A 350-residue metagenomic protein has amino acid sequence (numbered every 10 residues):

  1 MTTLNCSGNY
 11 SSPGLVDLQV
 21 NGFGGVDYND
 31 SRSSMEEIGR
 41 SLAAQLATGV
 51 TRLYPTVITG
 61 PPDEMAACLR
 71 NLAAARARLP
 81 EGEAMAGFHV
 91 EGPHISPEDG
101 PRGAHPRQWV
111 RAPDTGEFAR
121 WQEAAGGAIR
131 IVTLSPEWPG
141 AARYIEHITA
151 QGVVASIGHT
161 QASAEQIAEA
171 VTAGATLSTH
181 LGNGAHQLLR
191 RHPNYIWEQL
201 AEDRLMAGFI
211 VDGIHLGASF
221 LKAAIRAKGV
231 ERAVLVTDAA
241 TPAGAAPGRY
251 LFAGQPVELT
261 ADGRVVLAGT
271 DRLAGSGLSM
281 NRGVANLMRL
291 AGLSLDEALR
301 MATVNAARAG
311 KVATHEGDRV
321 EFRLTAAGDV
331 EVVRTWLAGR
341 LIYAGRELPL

Functional and structural regions predicted by a protein language model:
M1-R32, I38-G39, A43: Replace "His-x-His-based motif
G8, Q19, Q45, V90 (+7 more regions): Divalent metal-coordination and catalytic microenvironments
N21-D27, G39-C68, E83-S96, A125-E137 (+3 more regions): Divalent metal-dependent hydrolysis catalytic cores, especially in the metallo-beta-lactamase
N29, A119, E123-A245: Active-site core of metal-dependent hydrolases
E36, C68-N71, D114-T115, R191-I196: Charged helix-capping and loop-helix junction motifs
S96-A124: Conserved phosphate-binding/catalytic loop of the ribokinase/pfkB sugar-kinase fold
N194, E198-G208, G213, I225-T237 (+1 more regions): His/Asp/Glu-enriched, well-ordered alpha-helical/loop segment that forms or immediately abuts the divalent-metal
A313-L350: C-terminal cap of metal-dependent C-N hydrolases
